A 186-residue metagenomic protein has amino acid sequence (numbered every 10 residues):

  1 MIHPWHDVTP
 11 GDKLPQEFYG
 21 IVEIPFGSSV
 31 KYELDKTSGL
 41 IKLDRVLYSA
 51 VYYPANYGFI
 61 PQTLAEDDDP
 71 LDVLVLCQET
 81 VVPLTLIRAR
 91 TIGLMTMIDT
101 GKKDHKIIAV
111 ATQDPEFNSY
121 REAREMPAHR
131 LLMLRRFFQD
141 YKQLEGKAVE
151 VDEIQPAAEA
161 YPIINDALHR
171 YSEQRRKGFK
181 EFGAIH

Functional and structural regions predicted by a protein language model:
M1-H186: Hydrophobic N-terminal alpha-helices or hydrophobic patches in metabolic proteins across all domains of life
